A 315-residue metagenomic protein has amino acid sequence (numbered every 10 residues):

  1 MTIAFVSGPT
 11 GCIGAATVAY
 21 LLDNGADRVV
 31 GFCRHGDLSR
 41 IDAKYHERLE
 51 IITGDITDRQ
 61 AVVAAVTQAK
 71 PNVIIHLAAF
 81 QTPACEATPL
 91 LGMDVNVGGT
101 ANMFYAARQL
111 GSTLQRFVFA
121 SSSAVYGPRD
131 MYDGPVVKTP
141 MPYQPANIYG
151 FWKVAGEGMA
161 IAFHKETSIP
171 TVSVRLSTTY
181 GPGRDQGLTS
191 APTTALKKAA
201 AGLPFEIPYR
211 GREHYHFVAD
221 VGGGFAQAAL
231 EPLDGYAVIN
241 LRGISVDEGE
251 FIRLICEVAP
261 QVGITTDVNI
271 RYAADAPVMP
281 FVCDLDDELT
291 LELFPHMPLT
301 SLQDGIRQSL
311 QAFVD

Functional and structural regions predicted by a protein language model:
A4-N24: N-terminal Rossmann NAD(P)H-binding glycine-rich loop of SDR-like oxidoreductase domains
T53-V95: NAD(P)H-binding glycine-rich loop region in Rossmannoid oxidoreductase-like domains and their noncatalytic homologs
C85-E86, P142, T171-P182, T194-H216 (+2 more regions): A conserved pocket-lining segment of Rossmann-fold NAD(P)-dependent short-chain dehydrogenase/reductase
A101-I148: Conserved Rossmann-fold NAD(P)-dependent oxidoreductase catalytic core, especially the SDR/UDP-sugar
S121-S122, E157-P182: Conserved beta-loop-beta element that borders a ligand/cofactor-binding pocket
Y126-G127, N147-I148, V172-S190: Flexible, glycine-rich beta-alpha linker
V154, T167, Y180-T193, V218-A219 (+1 more regions): Glycine/proline-rich active-site loop of Rossmann-fold NAD(P)-dependent oxidoreductases
L203, I207-D315: C-terminal substrate-binding subdomain of Rossmann-fold SDR/epimerase-dehydratase oxidoreductases
